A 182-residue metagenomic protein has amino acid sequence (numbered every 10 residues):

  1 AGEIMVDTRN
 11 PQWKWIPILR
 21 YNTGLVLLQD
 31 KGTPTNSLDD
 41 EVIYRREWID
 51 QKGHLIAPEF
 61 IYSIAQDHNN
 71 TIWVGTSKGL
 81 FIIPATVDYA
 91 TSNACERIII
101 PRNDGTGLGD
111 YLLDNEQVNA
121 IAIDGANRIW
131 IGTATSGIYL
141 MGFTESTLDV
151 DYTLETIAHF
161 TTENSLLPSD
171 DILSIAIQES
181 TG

Functional and structural regions predicted by a protein language model:
A1-P11, E47-H68, P101-A126, H159-S180: Short coil-to-beta transitions that initiate beta-strands within beta-rich domains
G2, P11-L25, G79, V87-A90: Short, conserved, GDST-rich strand-edge loop motifs in beta-rich repeat architectures
W13-P17, T71-V74, F81, R128-G132 (+1 more regions): Conserved beta-propeller blade signature
P17, V87-Q117, E155: Beta-sheet-dominated scaffold domains
I18-R20, G75, L113-E116, T133: Generic recognition of stable, solvent-exposed alpha-helical segments in well-folded globular domains
R20-V26, S77-F81, A134-Y139, T181-G182: Loop/turn residues immediately N-terminal
L28-L38, I83-C95, M141-Y152, E163: Short loop/turn segments immediately following beta-strands, especially the blade-tip and inter-blade linker loops
